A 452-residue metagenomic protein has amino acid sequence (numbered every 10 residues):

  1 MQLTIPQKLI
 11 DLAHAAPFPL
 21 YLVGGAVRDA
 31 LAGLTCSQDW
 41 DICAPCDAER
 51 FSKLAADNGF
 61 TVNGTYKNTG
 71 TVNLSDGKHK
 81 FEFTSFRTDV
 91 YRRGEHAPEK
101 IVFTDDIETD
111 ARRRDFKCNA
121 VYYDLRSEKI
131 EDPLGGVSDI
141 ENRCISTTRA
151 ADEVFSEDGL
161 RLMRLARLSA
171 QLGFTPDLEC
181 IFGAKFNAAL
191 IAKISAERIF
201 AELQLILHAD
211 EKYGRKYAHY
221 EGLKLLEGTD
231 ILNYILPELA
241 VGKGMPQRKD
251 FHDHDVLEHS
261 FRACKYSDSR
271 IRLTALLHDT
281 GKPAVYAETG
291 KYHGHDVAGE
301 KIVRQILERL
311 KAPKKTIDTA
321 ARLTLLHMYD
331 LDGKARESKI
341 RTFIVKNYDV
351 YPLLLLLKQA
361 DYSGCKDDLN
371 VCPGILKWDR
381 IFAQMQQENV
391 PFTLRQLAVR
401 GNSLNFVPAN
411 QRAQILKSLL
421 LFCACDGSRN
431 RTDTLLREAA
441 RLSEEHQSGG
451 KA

Functional and structural regions predicted by a protein language model:
M1-A452: Catalytic cores of the polymerase beta-like nucleotidyltransferase superfamily and closely associated nucleotide
